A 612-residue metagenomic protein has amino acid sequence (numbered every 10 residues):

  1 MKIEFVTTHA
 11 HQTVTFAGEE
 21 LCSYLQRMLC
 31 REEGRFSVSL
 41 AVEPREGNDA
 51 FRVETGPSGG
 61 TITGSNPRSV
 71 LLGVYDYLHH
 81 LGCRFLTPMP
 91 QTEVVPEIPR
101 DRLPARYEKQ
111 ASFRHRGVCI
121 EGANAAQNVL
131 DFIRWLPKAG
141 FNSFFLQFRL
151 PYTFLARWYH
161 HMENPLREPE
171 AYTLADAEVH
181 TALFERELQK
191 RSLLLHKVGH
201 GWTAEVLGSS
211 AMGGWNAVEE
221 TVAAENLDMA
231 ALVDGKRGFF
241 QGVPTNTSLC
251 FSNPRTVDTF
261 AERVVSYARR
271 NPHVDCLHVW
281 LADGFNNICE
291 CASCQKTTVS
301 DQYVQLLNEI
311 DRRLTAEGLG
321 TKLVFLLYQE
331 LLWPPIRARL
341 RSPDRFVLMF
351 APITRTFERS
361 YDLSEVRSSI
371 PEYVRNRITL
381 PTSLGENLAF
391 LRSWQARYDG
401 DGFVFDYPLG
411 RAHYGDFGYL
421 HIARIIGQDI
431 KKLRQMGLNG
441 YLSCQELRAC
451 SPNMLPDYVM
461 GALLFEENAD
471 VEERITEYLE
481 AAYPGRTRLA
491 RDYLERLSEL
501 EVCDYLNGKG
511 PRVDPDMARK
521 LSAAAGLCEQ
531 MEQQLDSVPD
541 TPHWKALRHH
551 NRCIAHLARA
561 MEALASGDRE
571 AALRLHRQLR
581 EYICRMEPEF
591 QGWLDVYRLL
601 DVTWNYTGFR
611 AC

Functional and structural regions predicted by a protein language model:
M1-F113: Contiguous, structured surface segment used for ligand recognition
E4, S37, R52, T61 (+8 more regions): Generic structural signal for residues positioned in beta-strands
H9-T15, L29, G47, S112-Y398 (+7 more regions): Aromatic-lined carbohydrate-binding surfaces of glycoside hydrolases
E19-Y24, R68-C83, K138, M454-E466 (+2 more regions): Short, hydrophobic/amphipathic alpha-helical patches that form generic packing surfaces within helical domains
L72, D258-T259, L489: Short, solvent-exposed alpha-helical surface patches in well-structured domains
G437, A462-C612: Catalytic domains of carbohydrate-active enzymes that cleave complex glycans
